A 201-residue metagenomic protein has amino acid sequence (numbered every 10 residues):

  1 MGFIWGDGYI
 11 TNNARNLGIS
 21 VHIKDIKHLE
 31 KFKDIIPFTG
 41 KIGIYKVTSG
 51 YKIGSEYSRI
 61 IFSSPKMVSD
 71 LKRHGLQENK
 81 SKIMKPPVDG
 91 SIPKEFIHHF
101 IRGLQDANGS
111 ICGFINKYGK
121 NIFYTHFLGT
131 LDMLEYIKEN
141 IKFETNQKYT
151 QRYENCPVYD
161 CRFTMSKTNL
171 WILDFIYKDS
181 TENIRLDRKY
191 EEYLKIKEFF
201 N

Functional and structural regions predicted by a protein language model:
M1-N201: Internal intein/HINT superfamily modules and their associated LAGLIDADG
